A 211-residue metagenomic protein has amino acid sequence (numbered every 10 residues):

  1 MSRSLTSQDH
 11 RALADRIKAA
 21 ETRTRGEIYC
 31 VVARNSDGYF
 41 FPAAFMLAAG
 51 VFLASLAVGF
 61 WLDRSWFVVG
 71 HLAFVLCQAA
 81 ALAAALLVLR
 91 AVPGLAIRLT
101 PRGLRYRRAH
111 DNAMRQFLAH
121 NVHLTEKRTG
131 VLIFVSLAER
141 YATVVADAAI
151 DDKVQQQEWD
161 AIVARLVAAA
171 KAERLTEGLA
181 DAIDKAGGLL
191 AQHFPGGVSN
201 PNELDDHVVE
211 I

Functional and structural regions predicted by a protein language model:
M1-S2, T6, S36-F41, W66-V69: Alpha-helical transmembrane cores and adjacent cytosolic helix/loop segments of polytopic membrane transporters
S2-I28: Short, charged cytosolic
E27-V32, G130-S136, T143-V145: Soluble periplasmic/extracytoplasmic beta-strand elements of cell-envelope proteins
F40-V51: Select subsegments of transmembrane alpha-helices in polytopic membrane proteins, especially boundary-proximal
G59-R98: Transmembrane alpha-helices and immediately adjacent membrane-cytoplasm interface residues in multi-pass integral
R102-H120: Membrane-cytosol interface motif
H123, E139-R174: Flexible, solvent-exposed short loops/turns enriched in glycine
A161-I211: Cytosol-/stroma-facing membrane-proximal "stalk/adaptor" domains immediately downstream of transmembrane anchors
